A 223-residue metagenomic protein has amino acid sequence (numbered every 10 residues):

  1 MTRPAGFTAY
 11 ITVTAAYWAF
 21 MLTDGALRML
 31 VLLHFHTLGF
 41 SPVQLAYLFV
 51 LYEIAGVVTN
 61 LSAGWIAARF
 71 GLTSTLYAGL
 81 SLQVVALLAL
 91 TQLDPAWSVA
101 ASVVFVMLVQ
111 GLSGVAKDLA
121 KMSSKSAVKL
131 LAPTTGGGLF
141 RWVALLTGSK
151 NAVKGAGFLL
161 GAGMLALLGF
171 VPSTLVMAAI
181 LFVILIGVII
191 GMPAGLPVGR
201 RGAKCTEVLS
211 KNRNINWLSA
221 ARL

Functional and structural regions predicted by a protein language model:
M1-F7, G191-L223: Juxtamembrane intracellular "pre-TM" segments in multi-pass secondary transporters
T2-I54, N216-R222: Helix-loop boundary and gating motifs at the non-cytosolic
W18, A86, V99-A120: Hydrophobic core of transmembrane alpha-helices in multi-pass small-molecule transporters, especially MFS/SLC-type
E53-L61, K154-G155: Residue-level signature of mid-helix packing/kink "hotspots" within the transmembrane helices of 12-pass Major
T59-L72, L165: Helix-to-loop junctions at the C-terminal end of transmembrane segments in multipass secondary transporters
S81-V99: C-terminal ends and interior cores of transmembrane alpha-helices in multi-pass membrane transporters/permeases
V109-K150: Cytoplasmic helix-loop-helix junction between adjacent transmembrane helices in 12-TM secondary transporters
P172-I190: Symmetry-related core transmembrane helices of the 12-TM Major Facilitator Superfamily/SLC fold
